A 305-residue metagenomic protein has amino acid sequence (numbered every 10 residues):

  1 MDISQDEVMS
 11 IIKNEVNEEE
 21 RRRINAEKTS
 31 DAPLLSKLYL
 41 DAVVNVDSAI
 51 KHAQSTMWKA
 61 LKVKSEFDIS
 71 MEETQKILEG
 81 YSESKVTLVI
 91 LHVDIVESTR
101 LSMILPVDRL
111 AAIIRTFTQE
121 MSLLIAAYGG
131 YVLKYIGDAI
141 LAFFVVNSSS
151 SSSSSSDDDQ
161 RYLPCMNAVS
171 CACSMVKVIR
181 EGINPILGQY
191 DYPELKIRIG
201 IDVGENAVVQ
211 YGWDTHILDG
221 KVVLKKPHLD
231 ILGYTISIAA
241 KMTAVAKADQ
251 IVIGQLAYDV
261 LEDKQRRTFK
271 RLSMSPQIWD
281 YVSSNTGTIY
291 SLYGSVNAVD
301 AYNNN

Functional and structural regions predicted by a protein language model:
M1-S70, T215-I217, I238, V245-N305: Intrinsically disordered, glycine/charged-rich C-terminal tails and inter-domain linkers that flank nucleotidyl cyclase
S70-Q75, E181-I183: Short gly/ser/thr-rich secondary-structure transition/capping motifs
K76-N167: Catalytic NTP-binding/metal-coordinating core of nucleotidyl cyclase/transferase enzymes
Y128-P164, G182-I231: Catalytic core of nucleotidyl cyclases, primarily class III adenylyl/guanylyl cyclases
C165, V169-A172, L232-A239: Amphipathic alpha-helical transducer elements in NTP-driven molecular machines
M175: Serine endopeptidase catalytic core focused on the charge-relay Asp
I201-E205, T235-I238, M242: Alpha-helical scaffolding flanking metal-ion-dependent phosphate/phosphodiester catalytic sites
K225-K226, T235, S273: Extended, amphipathic alpha-helical stalk segments that mediate dimerization and serve as stator/scaffold rods within
